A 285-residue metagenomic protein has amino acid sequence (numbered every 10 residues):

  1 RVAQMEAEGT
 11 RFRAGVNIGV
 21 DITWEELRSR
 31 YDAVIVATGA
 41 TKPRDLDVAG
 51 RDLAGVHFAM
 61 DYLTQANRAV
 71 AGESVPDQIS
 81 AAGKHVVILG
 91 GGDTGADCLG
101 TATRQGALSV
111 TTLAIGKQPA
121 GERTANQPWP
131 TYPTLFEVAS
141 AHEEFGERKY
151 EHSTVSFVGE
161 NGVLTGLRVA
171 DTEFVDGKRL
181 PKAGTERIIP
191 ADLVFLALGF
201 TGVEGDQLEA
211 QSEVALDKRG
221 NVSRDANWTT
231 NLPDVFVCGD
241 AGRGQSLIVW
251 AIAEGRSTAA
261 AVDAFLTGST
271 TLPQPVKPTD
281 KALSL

Functional and structural regions predicted by a protein language model:
R1-A7, F12, L99-S156, T270-L285: Rossmann-like dinucleotide-binding cores of NAD(P)H-dependent redox enzymes
V2-A49, V155-V175, P190-F195, F200-G205: Feature captures the FAD/FMN-dependent oxidoreductase FAD-binding
R11-G15, H57, K149, R168 (+1 more regions): General small-molecule cofactor/ligand-binding pocket signal
G15, A82-H85, E151, L232: Phosphate-coordination loops involved in phosphoryl transfer and adenosine-cofactor binding
D52-G83, V175-Q245: FAD-site-proximal beta/loop scaffold in flavoenzymes
G72-A107: Rossmann-like NAD(P)H-binding beta-loop-alpha module
G91, A114-Q118, D240: Cofactor-binding loop segments of dinucleotide-utilizing enzymes, especially the Rossmann-like FAD- and NAD(P)+-binding
G95-G100, Q105, C238-L272: A conserved FAD-binding loop/helix module that cradles the flavin
